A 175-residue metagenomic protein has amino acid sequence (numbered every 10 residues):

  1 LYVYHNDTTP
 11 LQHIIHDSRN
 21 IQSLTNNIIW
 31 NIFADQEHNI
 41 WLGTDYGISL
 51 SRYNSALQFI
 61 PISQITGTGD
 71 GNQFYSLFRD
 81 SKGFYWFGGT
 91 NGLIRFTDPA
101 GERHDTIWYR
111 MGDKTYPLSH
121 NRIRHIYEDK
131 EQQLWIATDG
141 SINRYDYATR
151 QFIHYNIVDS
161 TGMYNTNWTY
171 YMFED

Functional and structural regions predicted by a protein language model:
L1-D175: Carboxylate-rich, polar loop motifs that coordinate divalent cations or form catalytic acidic clusters
